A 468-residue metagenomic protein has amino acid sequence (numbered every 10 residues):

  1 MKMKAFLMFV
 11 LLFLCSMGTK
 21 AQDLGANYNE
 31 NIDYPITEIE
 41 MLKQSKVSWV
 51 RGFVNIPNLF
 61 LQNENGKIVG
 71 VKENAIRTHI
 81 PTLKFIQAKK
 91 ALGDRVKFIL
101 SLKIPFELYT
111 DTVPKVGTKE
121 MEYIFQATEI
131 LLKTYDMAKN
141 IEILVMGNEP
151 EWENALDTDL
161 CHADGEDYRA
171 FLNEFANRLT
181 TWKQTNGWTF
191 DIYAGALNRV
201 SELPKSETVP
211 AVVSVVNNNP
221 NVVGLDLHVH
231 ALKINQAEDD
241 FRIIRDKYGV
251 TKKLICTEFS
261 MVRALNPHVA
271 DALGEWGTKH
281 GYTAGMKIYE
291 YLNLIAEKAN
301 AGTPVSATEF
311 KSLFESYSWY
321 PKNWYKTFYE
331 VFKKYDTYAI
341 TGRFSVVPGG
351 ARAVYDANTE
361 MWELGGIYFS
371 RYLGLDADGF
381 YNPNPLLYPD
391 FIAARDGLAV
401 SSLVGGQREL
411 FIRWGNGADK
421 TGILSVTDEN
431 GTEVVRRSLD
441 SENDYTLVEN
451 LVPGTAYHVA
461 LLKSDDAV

Functional and structural regions predicted by a protein language model:
I39, S45-G66, N74-R199: Substrate-binding cleft and catalytic face of glycoside hydrolase catalytic domains, especially the flexible beta-alpha
V50-G52, L100-L102, K139-E142, N148 (+3 more regions): Aromatic- and acid-rich polysaccharide-binding/catalytic face of secreted or lumenal carbohydrate-active enzymes
M146, F171-P210, K253-R263, T337-S345: Aromatic-lined carbohydrate-recognition surfaces of secreted/lumenal glycan-active proteins
A196-D226, Q236, D240-F241, L265-G274 (+1 more regions): Substrate-binding cleft/loops of secretory-pathway carbohydrate-active enzymes
F259-L265, A270-G397: Substrate-binding cleft of secreted/luminal carbohydrate-active enzymes
D396-A418, P453, A467-V468: Pro/Thr/Ser/Gly-rich low-complexity, intrinsically disordered linker/stalk tracts
V448-V452: Short, flexible loop/turn segments at beta-strand junctions in immunoglobulin-like and fibronectin type III
H458-V459: Hydrophobic beta-strand segments within extracellular beta-sandwich modules
